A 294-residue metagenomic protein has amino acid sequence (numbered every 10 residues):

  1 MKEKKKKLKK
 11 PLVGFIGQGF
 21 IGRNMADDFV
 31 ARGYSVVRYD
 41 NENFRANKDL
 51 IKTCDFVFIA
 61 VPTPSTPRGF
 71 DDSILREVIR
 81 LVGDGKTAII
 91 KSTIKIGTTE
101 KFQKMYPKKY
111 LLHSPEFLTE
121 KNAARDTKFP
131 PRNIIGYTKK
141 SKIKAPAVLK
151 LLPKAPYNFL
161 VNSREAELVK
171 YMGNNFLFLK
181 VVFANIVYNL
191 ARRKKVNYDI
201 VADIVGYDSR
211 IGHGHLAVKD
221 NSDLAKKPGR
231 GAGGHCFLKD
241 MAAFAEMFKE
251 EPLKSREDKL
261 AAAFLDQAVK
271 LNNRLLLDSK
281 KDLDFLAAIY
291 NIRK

Functional and structural regions predicted by a protein language model:
M1-K52: NAD(P)+-binding Rossmann beta1-loop-alpha1 motif at the extreme N-terminus of oxidoreductases
K2-P11, V36, T53, K195-K294: NAD(P)-dependent Rossmann-like dehydrogenase/reductase catalytic/cofactor-binding core
V13, Y34-Y39, A88, K108-K109 (+1 more regions): Hydrophobic anchor at the start of a short beta-strand that flanks the dinucleotide cofactor-binding loop
R32, Q103-L112, A123-A217, M247-L260 (+2 more regions): Internal alpha-helical scaffold of NAD(P)-dependent oxidoreductase catalytic cores
N41, K91-T93, I135-K139: Structural motif
K52-T53, D84, P130: Alpha-helix C-terminal capping/helix-to-coil transition sites in glycosyltransferase folds
F56, P64-A123: Rossmann-like NAD(P)(H) cofactor-binding subdomain of soluble oxidoreductases
